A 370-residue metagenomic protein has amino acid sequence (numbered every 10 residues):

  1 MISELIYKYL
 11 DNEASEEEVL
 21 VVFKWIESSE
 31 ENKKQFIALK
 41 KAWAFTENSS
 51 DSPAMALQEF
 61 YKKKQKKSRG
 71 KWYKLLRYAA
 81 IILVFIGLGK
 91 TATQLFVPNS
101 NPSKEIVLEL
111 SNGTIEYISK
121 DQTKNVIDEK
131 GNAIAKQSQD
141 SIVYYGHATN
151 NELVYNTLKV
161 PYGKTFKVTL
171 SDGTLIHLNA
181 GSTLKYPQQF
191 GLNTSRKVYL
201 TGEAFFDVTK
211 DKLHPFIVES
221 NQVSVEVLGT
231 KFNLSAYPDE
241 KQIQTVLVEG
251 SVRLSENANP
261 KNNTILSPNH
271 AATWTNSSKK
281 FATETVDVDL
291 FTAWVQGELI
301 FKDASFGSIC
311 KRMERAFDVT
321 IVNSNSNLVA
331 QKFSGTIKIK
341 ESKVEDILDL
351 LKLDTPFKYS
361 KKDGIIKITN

Functional and structural regions predicted by a protein language model:
M1-I2, I6-Y9, V22-F23, S29 (+4 more regions): Intrinsic structural disorder
M1-Y7, E16-S28, N32-S103, S111 (+1 more regions): Membrane-interface anchoring determinants
S15-E16, S29, E240, N325: Short, structured coil/loop segments at alpha-helix boundaries
F60, K64-Y78, L88-N370: A residue-level detector for the "anchor" residue at the start of short, highly conserved motifs
